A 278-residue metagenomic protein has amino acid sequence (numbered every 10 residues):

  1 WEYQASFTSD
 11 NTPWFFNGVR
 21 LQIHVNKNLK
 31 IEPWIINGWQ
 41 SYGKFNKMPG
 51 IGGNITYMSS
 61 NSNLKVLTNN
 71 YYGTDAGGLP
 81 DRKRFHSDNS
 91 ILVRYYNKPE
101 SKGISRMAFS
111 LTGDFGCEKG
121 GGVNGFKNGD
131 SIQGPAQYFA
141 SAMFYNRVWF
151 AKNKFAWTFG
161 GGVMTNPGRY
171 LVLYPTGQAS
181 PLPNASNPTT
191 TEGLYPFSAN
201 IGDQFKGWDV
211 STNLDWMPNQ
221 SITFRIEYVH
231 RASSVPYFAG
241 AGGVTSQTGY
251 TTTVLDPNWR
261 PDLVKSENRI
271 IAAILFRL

Functional and structural regions predicted by a protein language model:
W1-Y57, K65-T74, Q178-S180, N184-P188: Surface-exposed coil loops of outer-membrane beta-barrel proteins
V66-N70, L79-L278: Outer-membrane beta-barrel pore domains
